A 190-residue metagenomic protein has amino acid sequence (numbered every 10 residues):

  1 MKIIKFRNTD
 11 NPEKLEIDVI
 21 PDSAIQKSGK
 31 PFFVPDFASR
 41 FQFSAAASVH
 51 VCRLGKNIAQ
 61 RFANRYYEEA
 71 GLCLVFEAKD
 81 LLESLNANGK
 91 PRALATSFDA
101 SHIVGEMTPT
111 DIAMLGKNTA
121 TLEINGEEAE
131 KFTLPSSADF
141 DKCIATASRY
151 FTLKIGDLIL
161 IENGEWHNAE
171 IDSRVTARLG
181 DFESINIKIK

Functional and structural regions predicted by a protein language model:
M1-K154, L158, E165-K190: Catalytic-core "active-site belt" of small-molecule-metabolizing enzymes, emphasizing His/Asp/Glu-rich regions
